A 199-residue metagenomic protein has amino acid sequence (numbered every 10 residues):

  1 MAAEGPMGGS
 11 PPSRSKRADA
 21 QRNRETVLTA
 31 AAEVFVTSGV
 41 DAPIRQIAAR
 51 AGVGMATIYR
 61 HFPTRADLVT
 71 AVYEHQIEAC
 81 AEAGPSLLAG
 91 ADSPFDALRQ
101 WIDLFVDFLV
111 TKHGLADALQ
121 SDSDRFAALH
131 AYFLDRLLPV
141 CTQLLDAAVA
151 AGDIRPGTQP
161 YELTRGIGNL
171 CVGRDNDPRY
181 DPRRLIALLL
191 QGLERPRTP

Functional and structural regions predicted by a protein language model:
M1-D41, R45-R50, D67-T70: Basic, helix-initiating cap at the start of DNA-binding domains
N23, Q76, C80, P94 (+4 more regions): Hydrophobic/aromatic residues within well-ordered alpha-helical segments
G39-V40, R60, R155: Helix-turn-helix/winged-helix DNA-binding modules
G52-F62: Short hydrophobic/aromatic patch on the recognition helix
T64-V69, C80: Short amphipathic alpha-helical segment with a characteristic S/N-K-E followed by hydrophobic residues
A71, E82-T111, F126: Hydrophobic alpha-helical connector segments
E78, T111, R125-D153, T158-Y180 (+1 more regions): Amphipathic alpha-helical packing segments from all-alpha helical-bundle domains
A118-F126: Short linear capping/connector segments at secondary-structure termini
